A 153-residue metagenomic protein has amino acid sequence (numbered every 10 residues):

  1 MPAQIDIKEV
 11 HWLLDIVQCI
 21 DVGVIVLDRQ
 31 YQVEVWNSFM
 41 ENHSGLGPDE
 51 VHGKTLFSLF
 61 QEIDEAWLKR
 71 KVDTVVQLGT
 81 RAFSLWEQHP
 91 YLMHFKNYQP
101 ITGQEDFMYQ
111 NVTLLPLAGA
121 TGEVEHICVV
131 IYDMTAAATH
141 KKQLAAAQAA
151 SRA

Functional and structural regions predicted by a protein language model:
M1-W12, A137-A146: Short, charged amphipathic alpha-helical "coupling" segments at sensory-output junctions in signaling proteins
Q4-H43: Sensory modules in modular signal-transduction proteins
W12-I16, Q104, Q143-A153: Hydrophobic helical signal-relay modules used by sensory signaling proteins
E50-K69: PAS-family sensory/regulatory domains
E62, K71-L78, A153: Amphipathic alpha-helical regulatory segments at dimerization interfaces that relay allosteric signals between sensory
A66, Q77-E125: Per-ARNT-Sim (PAS) sensory domains and their PAS-associated C-terminal
P116-R152: Sensory coupling linkers of modular signal transduction proteins
